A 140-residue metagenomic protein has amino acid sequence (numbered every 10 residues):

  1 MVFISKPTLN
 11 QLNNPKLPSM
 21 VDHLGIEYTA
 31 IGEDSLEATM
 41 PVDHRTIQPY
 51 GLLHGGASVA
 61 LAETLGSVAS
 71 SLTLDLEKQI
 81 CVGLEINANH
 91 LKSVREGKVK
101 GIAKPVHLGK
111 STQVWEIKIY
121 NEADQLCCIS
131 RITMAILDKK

Functional and structural regions predicted by a protein language model:
M1-K140: Terminal targeting signals and extreme-terminal segments of soluble enzymes
